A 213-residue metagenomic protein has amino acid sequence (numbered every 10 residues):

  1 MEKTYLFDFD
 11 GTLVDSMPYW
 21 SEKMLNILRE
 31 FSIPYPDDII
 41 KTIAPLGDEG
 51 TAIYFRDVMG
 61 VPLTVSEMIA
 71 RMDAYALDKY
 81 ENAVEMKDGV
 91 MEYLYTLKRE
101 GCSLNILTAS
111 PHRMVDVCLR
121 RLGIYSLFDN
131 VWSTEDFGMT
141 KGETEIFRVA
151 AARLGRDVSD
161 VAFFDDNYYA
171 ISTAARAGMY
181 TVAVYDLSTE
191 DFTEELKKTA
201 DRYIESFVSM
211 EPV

Functional and structural regions predicted by a protein language model:
M1-K3, Y95-K98, P111-H112, D116-V213: Asp-based, Mg2+/Mn2+-dependent phosphohydrolase catalytic module
E2-E100: N-terminal helical cap/lid subdomain that shapes the substrate entry/recognition surface in HAD-like hydrolases
T12, T108-S110: Conserved phosphate-coupling serine/threonine residues in phosphotransfer and NTP-handling enzymes
L13, M86, L104, M139 (+1 more regions): Conserved SAM-binding loop
Y19, L46-G47, E85-G89, S110 (+3 more regions): Short beta->alpha linker loops
M24, Y75-D78, S103-I106, T134-D136 (+1 more regions): N-terminal start-of-chain detector that recognizes signal peptides and the immediate post-cleavage beginning
P34, S103, Y180: Residue-level detector of anion-binding/catalytic polar loops
